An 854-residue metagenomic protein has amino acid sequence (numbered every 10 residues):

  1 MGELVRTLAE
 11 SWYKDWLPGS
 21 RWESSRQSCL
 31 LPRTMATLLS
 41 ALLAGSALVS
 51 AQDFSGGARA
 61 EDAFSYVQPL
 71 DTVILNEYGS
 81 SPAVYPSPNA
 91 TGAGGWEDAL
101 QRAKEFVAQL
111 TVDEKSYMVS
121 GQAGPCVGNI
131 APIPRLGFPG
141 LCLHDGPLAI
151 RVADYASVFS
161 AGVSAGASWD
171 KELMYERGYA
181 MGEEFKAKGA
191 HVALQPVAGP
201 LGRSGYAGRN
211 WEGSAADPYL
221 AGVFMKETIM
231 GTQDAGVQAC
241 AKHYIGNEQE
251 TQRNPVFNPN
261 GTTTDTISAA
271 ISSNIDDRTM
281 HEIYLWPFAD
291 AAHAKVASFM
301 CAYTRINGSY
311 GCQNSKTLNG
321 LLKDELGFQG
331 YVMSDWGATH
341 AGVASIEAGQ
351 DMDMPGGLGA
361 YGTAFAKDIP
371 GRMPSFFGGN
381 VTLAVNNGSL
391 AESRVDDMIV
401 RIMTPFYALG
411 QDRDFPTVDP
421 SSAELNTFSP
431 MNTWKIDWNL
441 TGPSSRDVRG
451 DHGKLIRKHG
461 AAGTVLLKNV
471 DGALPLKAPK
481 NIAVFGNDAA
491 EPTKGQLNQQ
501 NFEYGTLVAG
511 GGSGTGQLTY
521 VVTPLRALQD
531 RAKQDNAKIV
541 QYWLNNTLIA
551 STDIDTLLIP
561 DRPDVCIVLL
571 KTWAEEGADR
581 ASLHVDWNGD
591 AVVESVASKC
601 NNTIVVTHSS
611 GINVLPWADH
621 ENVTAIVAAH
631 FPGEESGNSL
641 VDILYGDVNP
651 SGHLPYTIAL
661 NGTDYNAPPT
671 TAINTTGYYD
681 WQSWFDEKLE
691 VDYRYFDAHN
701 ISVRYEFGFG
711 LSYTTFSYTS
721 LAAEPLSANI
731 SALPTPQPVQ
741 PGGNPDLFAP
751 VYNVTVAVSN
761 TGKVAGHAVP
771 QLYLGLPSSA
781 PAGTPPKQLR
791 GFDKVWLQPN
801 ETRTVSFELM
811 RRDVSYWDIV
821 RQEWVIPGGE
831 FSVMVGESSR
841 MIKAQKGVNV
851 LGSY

Functional and structural regions predicted by a protein language model:
M1-E3, L8, G19, R26-D53: Fungal secretory targeting signals
W12, L31-R33, C240, T304: Generic N-terminal leader/processing signal
S24-S25, N613: Intrinsically disordered, low-complexity Ser/Thr/Pro-rich tracts
A51-W817, F831-V835, S839: Glycoside hydrolase catalytic-domain context in secreted enzymes
P750, Q822, P827-G829: A glycine-anchored, Pro-Gly-centered beta-turn/N-cap motif
M841-Y854: Short beta-strand elements
